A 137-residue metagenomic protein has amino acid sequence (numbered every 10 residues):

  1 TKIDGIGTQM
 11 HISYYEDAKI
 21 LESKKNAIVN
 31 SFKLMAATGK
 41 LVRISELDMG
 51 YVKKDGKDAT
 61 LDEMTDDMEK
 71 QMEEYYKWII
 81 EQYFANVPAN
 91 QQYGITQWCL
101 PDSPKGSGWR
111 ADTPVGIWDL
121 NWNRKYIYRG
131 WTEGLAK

Functional and structural regions predicted by a protein language model:
T1-I3: Structural helix-adjacent loops and short alpha-helical linkers that scaffold large soluble proteins
G5-I12, I44-L47, Q97-C99: A cross-domain feature marking catalytic cores of carbohydrate-active enzymes and several ubiquitous metabolic/repair
S13-D17: Sequence/structural signature of outer-membrane beta-barrel proteins
A18-L41, D48-K137: Aromatic-rich peripheral "rim/lid" segments of glycoside hydrolase catalytic domains that contact and position glycan
